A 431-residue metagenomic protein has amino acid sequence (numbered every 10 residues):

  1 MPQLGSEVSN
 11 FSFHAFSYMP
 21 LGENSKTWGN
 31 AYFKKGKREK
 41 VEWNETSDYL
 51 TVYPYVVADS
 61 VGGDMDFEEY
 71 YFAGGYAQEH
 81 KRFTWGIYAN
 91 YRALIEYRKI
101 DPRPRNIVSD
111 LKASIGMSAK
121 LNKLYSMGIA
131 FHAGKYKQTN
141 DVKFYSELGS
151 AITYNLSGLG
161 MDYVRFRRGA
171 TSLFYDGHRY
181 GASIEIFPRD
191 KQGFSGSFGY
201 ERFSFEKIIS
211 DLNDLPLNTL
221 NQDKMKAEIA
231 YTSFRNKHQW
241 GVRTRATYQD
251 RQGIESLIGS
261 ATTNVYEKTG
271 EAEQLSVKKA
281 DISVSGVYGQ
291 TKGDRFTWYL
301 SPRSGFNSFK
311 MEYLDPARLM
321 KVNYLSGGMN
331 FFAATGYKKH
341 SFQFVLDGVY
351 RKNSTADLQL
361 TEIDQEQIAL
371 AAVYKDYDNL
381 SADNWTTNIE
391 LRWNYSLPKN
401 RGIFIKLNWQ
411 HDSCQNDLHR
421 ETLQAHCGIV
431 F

Functional and structural regions predicted by a protein language model:
M1-Q3, K40-T46, Y97-R105, N140-S146 (+7 more regions): Outer-membrane beta-barrel translocator domains and adjoining extracellular loop/strand segments of Gram-negative
Q3-S9, G63-D66, R103-I107, S172-H178 (+5 more regions): Replace "Gram-negative outer membrane beta-barrel proteins" with "bacterial and organellar outer membrane beta-barrel
A15-M19, F72-Q78, A113-A119, A182-P188 (+8 more regions): Residues on the lipid-exposed face of transmembrane beta-strands in outer-membrane beta-barrel proteins
P20-N24, H80-F83, K120-L124, R189-K191 (+4 more regions): Outer-membrane beta-barrel channels and translocator barrels
K26-A31, F83-A89, S126-F131, Q192-F198 (+8 more regions): Transmembrane beta-strands of outer-membrane beta-barrel proteins
F33-K37, Q78-R82, Y91-I95, A133-K137 (+9 more regions): Transmembrane beta-strands of outer-membrane beta-barrel pores
K123, H419-F431: Outer-membrane beta-barrel "beta-signal"
M161-P302: Long, internal scaffold/assembly segments composed of regular secondary structure
